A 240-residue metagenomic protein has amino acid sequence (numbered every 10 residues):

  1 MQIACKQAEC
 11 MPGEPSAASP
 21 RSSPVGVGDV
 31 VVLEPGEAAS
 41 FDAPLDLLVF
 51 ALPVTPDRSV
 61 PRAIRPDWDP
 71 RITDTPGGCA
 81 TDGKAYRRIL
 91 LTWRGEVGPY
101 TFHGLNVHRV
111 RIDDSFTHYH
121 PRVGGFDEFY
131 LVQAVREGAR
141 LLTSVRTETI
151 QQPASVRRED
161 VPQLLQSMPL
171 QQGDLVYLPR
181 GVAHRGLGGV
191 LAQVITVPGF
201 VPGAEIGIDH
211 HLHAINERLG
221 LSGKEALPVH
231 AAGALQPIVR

Functional and structural regions predicted by a protein language model:
M1-A18, R122-R157, V197: Short, conserved beta-strand element in jelly-roll/cupin
M1-P66: N-terminal accessory/assembly segment that mediates macromolecular interactions
R21, Y119-H120, Q166: Short, flexible, glycine/charge-rich loop motifs used to bind or transfer phosphoryl groups or to couple energy/partner
P24-A43, L52, Q163-G189, I195-V197: Conserved metal-binding segment of the jelly-roll/cupin
G28, L47, F102-G104, F126 (+1 more regions): Extracellular structured ligand-interaction cores
A43-Y86, L187-R240: Double-stranded beta-helix
R87-Q133, R140-S144: A short glycine-rich, His/Asp/Glu-containing loop-to-beta-strand
